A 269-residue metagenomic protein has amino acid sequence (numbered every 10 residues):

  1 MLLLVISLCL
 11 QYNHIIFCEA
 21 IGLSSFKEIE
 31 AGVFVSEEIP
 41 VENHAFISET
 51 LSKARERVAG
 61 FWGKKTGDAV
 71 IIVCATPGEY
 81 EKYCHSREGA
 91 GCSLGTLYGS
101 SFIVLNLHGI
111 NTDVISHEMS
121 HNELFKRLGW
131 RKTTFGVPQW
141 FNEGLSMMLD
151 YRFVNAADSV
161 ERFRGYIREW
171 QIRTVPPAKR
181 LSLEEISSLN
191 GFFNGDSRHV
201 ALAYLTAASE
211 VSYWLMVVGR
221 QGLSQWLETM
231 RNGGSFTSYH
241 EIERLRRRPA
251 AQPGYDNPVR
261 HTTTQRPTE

Functional and structural regions predicted by a protein language model:
M1-N13: Hydrophobic membrane-insertion alpha-helices, especially the h-region of bacterial N-terminal signal peptides
S7-L8, S48, G109, F135-G136 (+1 more regions): A generic helix-loop boundary/linker signal
L10-Y12, E118, G254: Intrinsic disorder/low-complexity signature
Q11-I15, A20, D196, G219: Short, solvent-exposed helix-helix connector turns and helix-capping sites enriched in acidic/polar residues
C18-K132, P138, F236: Juxtacatalytic substrate-recognition/specificity segment
S100-V104, A208, R231: Surface-exposed aromatic
T133-A207, M216-E269: Acidic/His/Gly-enriched intrinsically disordered linker/tail segments that often contain short helix/coil "MoRF-like"
